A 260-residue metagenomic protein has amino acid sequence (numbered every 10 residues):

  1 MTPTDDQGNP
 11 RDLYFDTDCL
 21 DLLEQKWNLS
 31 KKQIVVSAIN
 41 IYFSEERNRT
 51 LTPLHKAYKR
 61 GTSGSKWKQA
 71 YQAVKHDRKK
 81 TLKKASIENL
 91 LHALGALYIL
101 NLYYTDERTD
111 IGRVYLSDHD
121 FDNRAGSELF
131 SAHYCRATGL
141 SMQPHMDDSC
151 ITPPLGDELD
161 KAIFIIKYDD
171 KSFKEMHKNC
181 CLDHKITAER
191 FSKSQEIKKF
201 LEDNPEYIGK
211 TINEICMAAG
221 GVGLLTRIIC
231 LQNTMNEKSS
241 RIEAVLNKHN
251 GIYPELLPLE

Functional and structural regions predicted by a protein language model:
M1-Q69, V74-K80: Short non-catalytic regulatory patches outside canonical folded cores
F15, S86, K167-D170: Intrinsic-disorder/low-complexity, polar/charged segments
V35, K75-K80, M142, S172 (+3 more regions): Amphipathic alpha-helical interaction segments
G61, S65, K84-L91: Short, well-ordered coil↔helix boundary/capping segments
K66, K75-A85, N101-T109: Substrate-binding/catalytic groove segments of enzymes that remodel or degrade extracellular structural polymers
I87-C135, G139: Amphipathic, Lys/Arg-enriched alpha-helical patches that create a basic surface for binding polyanionic ligands
H119-N179: Eukaryote-biased recognition of C-terminal alpha-helical segments
D160-E260: Preference for solvent-exposed, low-hydrophobicity sequence contexts
